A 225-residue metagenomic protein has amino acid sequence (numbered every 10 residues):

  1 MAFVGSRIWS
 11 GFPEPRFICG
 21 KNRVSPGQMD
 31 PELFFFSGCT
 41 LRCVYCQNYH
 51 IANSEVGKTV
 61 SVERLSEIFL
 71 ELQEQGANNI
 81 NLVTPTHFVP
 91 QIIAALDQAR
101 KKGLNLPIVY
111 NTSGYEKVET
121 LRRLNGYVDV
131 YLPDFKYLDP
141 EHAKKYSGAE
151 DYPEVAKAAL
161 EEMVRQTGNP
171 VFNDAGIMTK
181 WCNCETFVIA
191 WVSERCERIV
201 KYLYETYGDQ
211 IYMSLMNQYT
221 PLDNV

Functional and structural regions predicted by a protein language model:
M1, G168-V225: Auxiliary Fe-S-binding modules of radical SAM enzymes
F3-G126, V130, P140: Conserved Radical SAM active-site core
A52, V89, G114-K117, F135-P153 (+3 more regions): Conserved radical SAM core fold
S61-R64, V155, W191-R195: Soluble or luminal CAZymes and related metallo-dependent hydrolases
Q73-Q98, K145, D151, E161 (+1 more regions): Conserved glycine-rich "GG(E/T)P / GGGxP" loop and the immediately following alpha-helix in the radical SAM core
N79-N81, P107-V109, V130-L132, T179-N183 (+1 more regions): Structural preference for beta-strand elements that scaffold enzyme active sites
N125-P140, Y212-Q218: Non-cysteine beta-strand/loop elements that form the S-adenosyl-L-methionine
K144-D174: Anionic-ligand binding region
